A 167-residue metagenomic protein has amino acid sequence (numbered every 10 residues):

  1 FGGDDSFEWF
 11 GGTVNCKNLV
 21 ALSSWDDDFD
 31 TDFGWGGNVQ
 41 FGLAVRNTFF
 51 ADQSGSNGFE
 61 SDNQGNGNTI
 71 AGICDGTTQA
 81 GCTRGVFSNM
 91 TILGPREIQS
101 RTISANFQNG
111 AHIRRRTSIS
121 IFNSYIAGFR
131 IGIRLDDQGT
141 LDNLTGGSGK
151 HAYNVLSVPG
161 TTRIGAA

Functional and structural regions predicted by a protein language model:
F1-W25, D30-A167: Extracellular beta-rich repeat passengers
